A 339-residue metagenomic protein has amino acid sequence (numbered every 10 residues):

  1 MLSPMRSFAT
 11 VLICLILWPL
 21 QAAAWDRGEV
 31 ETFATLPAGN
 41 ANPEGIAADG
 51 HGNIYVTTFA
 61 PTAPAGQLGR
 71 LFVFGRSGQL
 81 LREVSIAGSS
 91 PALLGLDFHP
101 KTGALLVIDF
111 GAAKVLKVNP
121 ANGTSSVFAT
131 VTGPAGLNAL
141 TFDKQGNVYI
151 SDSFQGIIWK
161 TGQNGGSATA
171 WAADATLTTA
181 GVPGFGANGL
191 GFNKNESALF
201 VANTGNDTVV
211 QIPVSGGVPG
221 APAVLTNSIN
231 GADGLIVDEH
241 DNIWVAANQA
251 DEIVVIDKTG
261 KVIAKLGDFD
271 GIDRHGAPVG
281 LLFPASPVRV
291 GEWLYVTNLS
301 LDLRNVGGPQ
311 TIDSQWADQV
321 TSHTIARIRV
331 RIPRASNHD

Functional and structural regions predicted by a protein language model:
A9-P19: Bacterial N-terminal signal peptides
A22-E29, N337: Blade/loop signatures of beta-propeller domains
E29-P37, Q79-I86, T124-T130, T169-G181 (+3 more regions): A short beta-strand motif characteristic of beta-propeller blades
G39-N53, T57-T62, G66-L68, A87-L105 (+8 more regions): Beta-rich, blade/repeat-based domains predominating in secreted/periplasmic proteins but also intracellular
Q67-F72, K114-L116, I157-K160, T208-V210 (+2 more regions): A short loop-to-beta-strand structural motif that recurs across blades of beta-propeller domains
F74-Q79, N119-G123, G162-G166, P213-V218 (+2 more regions): Short loop/turn segments that connect beta-strands within beta-propeller blades
K117-A172: Hydrophobic alpha-helical segments and helix pairs
S286-D339: Blade-level signature of beta-propeller repeat domains, shared across WD40, Kelch, NHL, RCC1 and BNR/Asp-box propellers
